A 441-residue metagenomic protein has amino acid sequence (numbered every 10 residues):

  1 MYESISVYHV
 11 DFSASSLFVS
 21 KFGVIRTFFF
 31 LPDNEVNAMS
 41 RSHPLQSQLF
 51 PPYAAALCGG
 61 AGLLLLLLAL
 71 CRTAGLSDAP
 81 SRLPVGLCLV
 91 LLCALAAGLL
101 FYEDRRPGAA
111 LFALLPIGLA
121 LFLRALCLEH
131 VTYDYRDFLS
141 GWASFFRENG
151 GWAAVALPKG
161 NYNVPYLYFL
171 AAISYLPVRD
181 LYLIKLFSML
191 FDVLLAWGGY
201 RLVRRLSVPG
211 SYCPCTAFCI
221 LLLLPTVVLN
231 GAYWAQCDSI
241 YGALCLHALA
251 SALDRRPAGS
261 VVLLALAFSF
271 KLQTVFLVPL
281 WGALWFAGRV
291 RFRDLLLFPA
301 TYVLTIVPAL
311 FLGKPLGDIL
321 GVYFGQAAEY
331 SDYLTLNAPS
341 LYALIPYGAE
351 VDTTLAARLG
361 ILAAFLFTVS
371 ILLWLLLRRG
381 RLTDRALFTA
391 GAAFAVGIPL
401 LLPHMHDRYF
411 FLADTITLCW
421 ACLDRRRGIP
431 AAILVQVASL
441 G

Functional and structural regions predicted by a protein language model:
E35-A125, R204, P214-T216, T383 (+1 more regions): Start-transfer (signal-anchor) and selected internal transmembrane alpha helices of multi-pass inner/ER membrane
L99-R105, A109, R205, A327-L401: Aromatic/glycine/proline-enriched transmembrane-helix motif characteristic of membrane-embedded glycan-assembly enzymes
A120, C213-A250, S260-Q273, F298 (+2 more regions): Membrane-embedded helix bundles of polyisoprenyl
L128-W142, L157-F169, S331-L341: Extracytoplasmic catalytic/substrate-binding loops of multi-pass membrane glycan-assembly enzymes
V164, Y168, V178-W197, T353-A363: Loop-to-helix entry region of an early transmembrane alpha helix in multi-pass inner-membrane enzymes
L186-V208, F367-L377: Transmembrane-helix motifs of polytopic, lipid-linked glycan transferases
W197-R201, I240-P257, I416-T417: Specific aromatic-rich, kink-prone transmembrane helix
F276-A300, L310-L312, L412: Perimembrane helix-loop-helix junctions
